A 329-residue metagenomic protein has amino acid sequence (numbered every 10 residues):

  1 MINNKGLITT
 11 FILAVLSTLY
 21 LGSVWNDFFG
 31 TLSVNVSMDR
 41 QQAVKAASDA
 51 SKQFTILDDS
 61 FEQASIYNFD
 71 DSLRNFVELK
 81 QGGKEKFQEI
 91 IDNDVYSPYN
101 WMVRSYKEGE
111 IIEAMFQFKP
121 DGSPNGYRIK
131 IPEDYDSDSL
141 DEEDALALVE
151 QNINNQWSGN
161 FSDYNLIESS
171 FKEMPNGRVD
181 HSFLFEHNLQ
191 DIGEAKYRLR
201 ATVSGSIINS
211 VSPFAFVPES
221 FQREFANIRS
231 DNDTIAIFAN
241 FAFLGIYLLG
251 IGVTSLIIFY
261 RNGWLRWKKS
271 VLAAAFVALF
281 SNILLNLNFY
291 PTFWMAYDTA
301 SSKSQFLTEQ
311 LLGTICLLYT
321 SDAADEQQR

Functional and structural regions predicted by a protein language model:
M1-F28: Hydrophobic alpha-helical transmembrane signal-anchor segments
I2, S23-N26, Q53-P120, L166-G205: Exposed beta-strand-loop-beta-strand "reactive/processing" segments of non-cytosolic proteins
F28-A46: Alpha-helical transmembrane signal-anchor/signal-peptide segments
E194-N227: Extended, hydrophilic extramembrane loops/domains of integral membrane proteins
S220-L248: Cytosolic-side membrane-insertion boundary helix
A236-I246, S302-L318: Alpha-helical transmembrane segments of polytopic membrane proteins
Y247-L279: Juxtamembrane interface at the cytosolic side of transmembrane helices
Y319-R329: Single conserved hydrophobic/aromatic residue that forms the stacking wall/gate of nucleotide- or nucleobase-binding
